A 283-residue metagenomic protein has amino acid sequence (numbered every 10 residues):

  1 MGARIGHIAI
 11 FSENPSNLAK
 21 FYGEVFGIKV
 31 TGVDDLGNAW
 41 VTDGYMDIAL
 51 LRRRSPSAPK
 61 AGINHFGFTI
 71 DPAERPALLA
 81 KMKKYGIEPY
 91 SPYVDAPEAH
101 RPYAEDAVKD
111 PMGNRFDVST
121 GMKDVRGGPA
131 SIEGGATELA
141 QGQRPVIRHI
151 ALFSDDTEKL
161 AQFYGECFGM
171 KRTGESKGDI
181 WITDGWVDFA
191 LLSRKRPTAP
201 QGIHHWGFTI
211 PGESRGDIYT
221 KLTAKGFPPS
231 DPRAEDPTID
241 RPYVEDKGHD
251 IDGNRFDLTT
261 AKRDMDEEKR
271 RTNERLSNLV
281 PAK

Functional and structural regions predicted by a protein language model:
M1, L79-Q143, Y219-K283: Vicinal oxygen chelate
G2, A9-A49, R54, A151-A190 (+1 more regions): Core segments of cupin and vicinal oxygen chelate
R4-E13, A39-T42, P56-M82, A104-K109 (+4 more regions): Vicinal oxygen chelate
A9, D35, Y45, R52-R54 (+8 more regions): A mature extracytoplasmic/lumenal domain signature
W40, P56, P97-E98, W181 (+1 more regions): Tandem-repeat/low-complexity and Cys-motif detector
M46-A49, G113-F116, V187-A190, P200 (+1 more regions): Short, charged/polar, Gly/Pro-enriched secondary-structure boundary elements
A49, P56-K60, D124-G127, A190-L191 (+3 more regions): A short local loop/turn or secondary-structure capping micro-motif enriched for an aromatic residue
G165-C167, K171-T223, S230, E235: Structured core of small recognition/catalytic domains
